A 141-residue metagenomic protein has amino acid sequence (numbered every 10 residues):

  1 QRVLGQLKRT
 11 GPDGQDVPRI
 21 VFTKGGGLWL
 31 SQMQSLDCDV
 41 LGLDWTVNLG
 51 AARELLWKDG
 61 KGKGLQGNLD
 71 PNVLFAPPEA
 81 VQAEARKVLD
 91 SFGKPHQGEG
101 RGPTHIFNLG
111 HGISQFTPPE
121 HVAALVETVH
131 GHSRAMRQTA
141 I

Functional and structural regions predicted by a protein language model:
Q1-Q6: Acidic, His- and aromatic-enriched active-site or binding-groove loops in soluble protein domains that engage sugars
K8-I141: Catalytic-face loop-and-helix region of soluble metabolic enzyme cores
